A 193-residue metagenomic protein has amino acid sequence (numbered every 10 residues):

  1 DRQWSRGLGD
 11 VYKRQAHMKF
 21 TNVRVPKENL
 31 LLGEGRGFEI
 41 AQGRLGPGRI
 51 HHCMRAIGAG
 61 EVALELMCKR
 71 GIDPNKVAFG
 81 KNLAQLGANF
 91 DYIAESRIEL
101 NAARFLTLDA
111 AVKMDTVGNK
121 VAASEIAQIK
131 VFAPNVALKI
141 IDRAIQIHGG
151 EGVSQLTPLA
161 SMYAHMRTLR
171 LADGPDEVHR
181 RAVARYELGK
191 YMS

Functional and structural regions predicted by a protein language model:
D1-Y12: Single conserved hydrophobic/aromatic residue that forms the stacking wall/gate of nucleotide- or nucleobase-binding
H17-N22, R36, G43-S193: Alpha-helical interface subdomain recognition
R24-P26: Active-site/binding-pocket entry motifs
N29-E34: Cytochrome P450 core scaffold surrounding the K-helix E-X-X-R motif and the conserved "meander" helix-loop region
